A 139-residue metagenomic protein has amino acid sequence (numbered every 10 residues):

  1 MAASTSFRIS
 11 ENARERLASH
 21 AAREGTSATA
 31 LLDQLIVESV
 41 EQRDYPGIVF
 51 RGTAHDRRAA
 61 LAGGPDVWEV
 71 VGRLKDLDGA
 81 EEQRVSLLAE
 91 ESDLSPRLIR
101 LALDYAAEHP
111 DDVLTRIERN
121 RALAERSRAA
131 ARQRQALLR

Functional and structural regions predicted by a protein language model:
F7-I9, L17, E24-V37: Short amphipathic alpha-helical segments
H20, L87-E90: Short alpha-helical "recognition helix" segments of helix-turn-helix
E24, L35-S39, A106-A107, N120 (+1 more regions): The DNA-recognition helices of helix-turn-helix-type DNA-binding domains
T26-S27, A89-L101: Short, basic interhelical loop/turn and adjoining N-cap of the next helix at nucleic-acid- or acidic-partner-contacting
V40-D44, E81, A102-T115: Short, solvent-exposed alpha-helical "recognition" segments
Y45-F50, D112-S127: Short Lys/Arg-enriched helix C-cap and helix-to-coil transition segments that create basic nucleic-acid-contact patches
I48-W68: Short, Lys/Arg-enriched anionic-surface-contact patches
G64-E81: Short, amphipathic alpha-helical "recognition" segments used to contact nucleic acids or chromatin
